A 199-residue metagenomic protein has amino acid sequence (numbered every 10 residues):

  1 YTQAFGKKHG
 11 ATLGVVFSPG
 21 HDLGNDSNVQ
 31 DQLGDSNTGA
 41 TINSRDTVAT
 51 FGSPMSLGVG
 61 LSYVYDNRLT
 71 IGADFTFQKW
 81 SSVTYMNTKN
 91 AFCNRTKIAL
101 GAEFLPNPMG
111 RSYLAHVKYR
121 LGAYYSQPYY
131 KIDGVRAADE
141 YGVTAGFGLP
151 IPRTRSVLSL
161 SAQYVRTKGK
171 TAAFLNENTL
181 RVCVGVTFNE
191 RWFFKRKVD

Functional and structural regions predicted by a protein language model:
Y1-D199: Outer-membrane beta-barrel porins/channels
